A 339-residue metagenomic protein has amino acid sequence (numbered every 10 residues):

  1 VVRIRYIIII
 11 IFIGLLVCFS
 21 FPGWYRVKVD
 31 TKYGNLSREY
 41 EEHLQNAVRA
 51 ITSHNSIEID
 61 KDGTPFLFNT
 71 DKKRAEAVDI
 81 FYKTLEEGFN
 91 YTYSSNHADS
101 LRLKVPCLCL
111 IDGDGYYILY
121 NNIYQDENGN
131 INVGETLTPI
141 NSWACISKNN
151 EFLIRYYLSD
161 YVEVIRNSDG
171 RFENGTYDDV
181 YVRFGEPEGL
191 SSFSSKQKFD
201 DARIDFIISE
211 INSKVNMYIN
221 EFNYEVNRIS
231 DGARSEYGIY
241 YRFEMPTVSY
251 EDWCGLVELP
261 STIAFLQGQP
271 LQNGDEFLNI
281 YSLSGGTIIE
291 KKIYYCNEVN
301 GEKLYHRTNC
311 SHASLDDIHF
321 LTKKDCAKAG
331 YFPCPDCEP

Functional and structural regions predicted by a protein language model:
V2-G14: N-terminal signal-anchor/signal peptide hydrophobic helix marking the start of the first transmembrane segment
C18-E39, S56: Transmembrane signal-anchor/signal-peptide helices with a preference for the extracytoplasmic
Y33-G34, N55, I59-F68: Extracellular, luminal, or virion-exposed ectodomains of exported proteins
Y40-I59: N-terminal alpha-helical signal peptides/signal-anchor transmembrane segments
D62-L278: Amphipathic heptad-repeat coiled-coil/leucine-zipper-like oligomerization helices
L271-P339: Mature, structured domains enriched in cysteine- and short glycine motifs
